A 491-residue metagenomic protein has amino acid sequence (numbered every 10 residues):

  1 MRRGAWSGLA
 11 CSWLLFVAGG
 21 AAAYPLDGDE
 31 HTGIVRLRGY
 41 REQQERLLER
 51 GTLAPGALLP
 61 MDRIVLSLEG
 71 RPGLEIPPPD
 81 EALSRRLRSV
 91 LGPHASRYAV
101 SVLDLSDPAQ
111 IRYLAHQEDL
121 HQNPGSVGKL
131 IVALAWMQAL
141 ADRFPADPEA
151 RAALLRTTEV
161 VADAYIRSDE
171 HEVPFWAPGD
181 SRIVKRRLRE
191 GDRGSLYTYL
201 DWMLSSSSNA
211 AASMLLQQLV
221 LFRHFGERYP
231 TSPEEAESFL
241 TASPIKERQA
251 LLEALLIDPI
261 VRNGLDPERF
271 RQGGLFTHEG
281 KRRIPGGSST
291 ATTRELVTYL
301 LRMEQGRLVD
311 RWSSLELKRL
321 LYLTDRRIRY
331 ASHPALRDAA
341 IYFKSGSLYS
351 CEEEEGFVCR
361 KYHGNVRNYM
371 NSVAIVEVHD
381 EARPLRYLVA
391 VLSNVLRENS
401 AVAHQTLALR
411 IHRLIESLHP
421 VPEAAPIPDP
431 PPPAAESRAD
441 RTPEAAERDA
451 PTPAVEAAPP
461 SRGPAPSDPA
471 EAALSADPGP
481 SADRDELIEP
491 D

Functional and structural regions predicted by a protein language model:
M1-L9: Bacterial N-terminal signal peptides that target proteins for export
G8-A18: Bacterial N-terminal signal peptides
A21-S84, G274-D491: Structured C-terminal helix/loop/strand segments within mature extracytoplasmic catalytic/sensor domains
V65-R86, P148-V297, R302: Active-site-adjacent helix/loop patches that line small-molecule binding or acyl-intermediate pockets
G92-Q122: Short, conserved catalytic-motif segment at the N-terminal edge
Y98-V102, P145-E159, A211-Q217, G226-R228 (+2 more regions): Surface-exposed patches in mature extracellular/periplasmic domains of secreted proteins
N123-R151, V160, V389: Active-site SXXK
L134-D142, Q217, T298-Q305: Short glycine/serine- and small hydrophobic-enriched flexible loop segments
